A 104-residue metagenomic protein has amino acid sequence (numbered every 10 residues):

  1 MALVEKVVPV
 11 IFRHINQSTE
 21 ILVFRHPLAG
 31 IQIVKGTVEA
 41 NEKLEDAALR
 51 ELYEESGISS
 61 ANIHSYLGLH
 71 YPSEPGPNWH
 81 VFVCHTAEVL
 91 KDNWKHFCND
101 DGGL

Functional and structural regions predicted by a protein language model:
M1-I21: Conserved N-terminal beta-strand and adjoining loop/helix that marks the start of the Nudix/MutT-like hydrolase domain
E5, A29, N78-H80: Residues that flank catalytic or metal-binding motifs in active/ligand-binding sites
V10, V23, V81-V83: Conserved hydrophobic/aromatic beta-strand scaffold that supports enzyme active sites
H14-N16, L28, V38: Short, glycine/serine-rich, charged loops/turns that create anion-binding and catalytic segments at active sites
F24-I31: Short, flexible turn/loop "capping" segments at secondary-structure junctions
Q32-G36: A short gly/proline-enriched turn/hairpin at secondary-structure junctions
V38-N62, Y66-L104: Unchanged
